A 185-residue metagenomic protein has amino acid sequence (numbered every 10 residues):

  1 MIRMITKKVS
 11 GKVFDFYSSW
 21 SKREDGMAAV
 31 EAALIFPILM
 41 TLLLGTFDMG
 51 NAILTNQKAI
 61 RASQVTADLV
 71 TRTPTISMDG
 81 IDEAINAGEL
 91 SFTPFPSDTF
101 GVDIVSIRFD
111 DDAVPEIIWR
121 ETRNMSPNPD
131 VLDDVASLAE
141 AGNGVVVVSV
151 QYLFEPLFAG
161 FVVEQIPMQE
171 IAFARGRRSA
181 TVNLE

Functional and structural regions predicted by a protein language model:
I2-L90: Alpha-helical assembly-interface signal, strongest on the long, hydrophobic N-terminal helix that forms
I2-R3, L69-E185: Short, conserved structural patches
